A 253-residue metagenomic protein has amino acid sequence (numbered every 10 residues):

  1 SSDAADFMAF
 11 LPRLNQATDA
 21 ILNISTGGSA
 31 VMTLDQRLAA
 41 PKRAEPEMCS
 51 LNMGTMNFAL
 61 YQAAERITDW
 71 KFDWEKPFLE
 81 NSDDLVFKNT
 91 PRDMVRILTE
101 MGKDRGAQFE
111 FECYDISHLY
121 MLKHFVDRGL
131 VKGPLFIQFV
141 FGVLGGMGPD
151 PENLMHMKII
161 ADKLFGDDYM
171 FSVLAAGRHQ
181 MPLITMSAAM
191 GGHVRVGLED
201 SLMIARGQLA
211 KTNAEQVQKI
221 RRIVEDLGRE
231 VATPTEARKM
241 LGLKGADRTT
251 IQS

Functional and structural regions predicted by a protein language model:
S1-F7, V140-G145, S201-R206: Glycine-rich, proline-tolerant flexible connector loops at the mouths of alpha/beta enzymes
S1-I24, I97-K103, M157-G166, A214-G228: Alpha-helix-loop-beta-strand connector modules within alpha/beta enzyme cores
S2-D6, Q36, S82-R92, G148-N153 (+1 more regions): Alpha-helix N-cap and loop-to-helix initiation/capping positions
S2-F87: Active-site beta->alpha loop and helix N-cap motifs at the rims of alpha/beta catalytic domains
S2-Q16, R37-M48, S117-P134, M190-R195 (+1 more regions): Short, electropositive alpha-helical surface patch
S25-G27, E112, A176, P234-R238: Acidic carboxylate-rich catalytic motifs and surrounding loops in phosphoryl-/glycosyl-chemistry enzymes
M48-E199: Catalytic alpha/beta core domains of metabolic enzymes, predominantly
Y120, I159-K163, P182-S253: Structured C-terminal cap/extension of enzyme domains
